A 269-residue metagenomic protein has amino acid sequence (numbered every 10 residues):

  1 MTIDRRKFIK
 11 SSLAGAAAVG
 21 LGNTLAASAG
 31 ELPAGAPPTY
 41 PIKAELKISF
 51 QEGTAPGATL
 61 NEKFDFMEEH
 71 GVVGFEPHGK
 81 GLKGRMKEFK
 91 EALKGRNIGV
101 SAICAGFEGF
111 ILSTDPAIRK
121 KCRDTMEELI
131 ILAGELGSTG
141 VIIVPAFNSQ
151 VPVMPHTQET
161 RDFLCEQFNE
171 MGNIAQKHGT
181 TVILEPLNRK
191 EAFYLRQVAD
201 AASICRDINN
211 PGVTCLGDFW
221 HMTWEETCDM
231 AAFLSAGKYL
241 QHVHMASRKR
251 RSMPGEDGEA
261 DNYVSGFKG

Functional and structural regions predicted by a protein language model:
M1-E52, P56-G71, G137-T139, L195-G217 (+1 more regions): Histidine-acidic metal/acid-base catalytic patches
K10-G22, Y40-I42, L82, L112 (+2 more regions): Active-site acidic/histidine proton-transfer and metal-coordination neighborhood in alpha/beta enzyme cores
F50, M67, F75, L93 (+5 more regions): Conserved, mostly hydrophobic/aromatic
F66-K83, C104-E108: N-terminal substrate-binding region of glycoside hydrolase catalytic domains
K83-A92: Active-site-adjacent beta->alpha loops and helix N-cap segments on the catalytic face of soluble alpha/beta enzymes
L93-T114: Mid-chain, structured segments of secreted extracytoplasmic proteins
